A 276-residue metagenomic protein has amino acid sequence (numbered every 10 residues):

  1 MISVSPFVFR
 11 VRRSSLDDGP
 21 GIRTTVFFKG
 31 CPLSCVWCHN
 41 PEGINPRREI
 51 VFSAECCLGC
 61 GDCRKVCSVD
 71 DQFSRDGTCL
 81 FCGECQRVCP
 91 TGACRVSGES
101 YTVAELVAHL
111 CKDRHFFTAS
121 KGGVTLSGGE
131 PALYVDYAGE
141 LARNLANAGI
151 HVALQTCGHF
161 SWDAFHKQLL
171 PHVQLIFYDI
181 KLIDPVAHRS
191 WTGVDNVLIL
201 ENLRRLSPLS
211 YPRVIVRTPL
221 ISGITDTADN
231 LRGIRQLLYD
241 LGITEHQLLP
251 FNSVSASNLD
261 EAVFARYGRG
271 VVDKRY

Functional and structural regions predicted by a protein language model:
M1-C60: Flexible, acidic/Gly-rich N-terminal and inter-domain linker regions that tether and position cofactor-handling modules
M1-P20, L220-Y276: Auxiliary Fe-S-binding modules of radical SAM enzymes
T24, V124, V152-L154, I176-Y178 (+2 more regions): Hydrophobic faces of well-ordered beta-strands that scaffold small-molecule active sites in alpha/beta enzyme cores
V36-G43, D62-T78, E84-S100: Iron-sulfur cluster-binding cysteine motifs and their immediate structural context in ferredoxin-like electron-transfer
N45, E49, R95-Y101, G128-D136 (+3 more regions): Conserved non-cysteine loop/helix-boundary elements of the Radical SAM core domain that shape
G98-A108, P131-H172, I180-D184, L220-D229 (+1 more regions): Canonical radical SAM enzyme core domain
L154, H166-I176, P185-S207: Anionic-ligand binding region
L170-I183, I243-N252: Non-cysteine beta-strand/loop elements that form the S-adenosyl-L-methionine
